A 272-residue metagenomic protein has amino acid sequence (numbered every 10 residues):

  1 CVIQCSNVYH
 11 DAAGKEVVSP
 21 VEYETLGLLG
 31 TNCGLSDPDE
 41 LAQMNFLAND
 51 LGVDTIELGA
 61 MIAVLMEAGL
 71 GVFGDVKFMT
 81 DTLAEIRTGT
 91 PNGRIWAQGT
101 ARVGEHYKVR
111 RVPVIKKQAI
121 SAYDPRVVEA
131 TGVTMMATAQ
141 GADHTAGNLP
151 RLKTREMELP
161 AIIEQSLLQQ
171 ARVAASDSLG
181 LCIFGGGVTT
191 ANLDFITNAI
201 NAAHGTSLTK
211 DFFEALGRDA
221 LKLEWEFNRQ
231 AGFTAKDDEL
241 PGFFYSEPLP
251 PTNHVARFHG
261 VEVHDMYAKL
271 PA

Functional and structural regions predicted by a protein language model:
C1-A272: Extended C-terminal regions of large enzymes
